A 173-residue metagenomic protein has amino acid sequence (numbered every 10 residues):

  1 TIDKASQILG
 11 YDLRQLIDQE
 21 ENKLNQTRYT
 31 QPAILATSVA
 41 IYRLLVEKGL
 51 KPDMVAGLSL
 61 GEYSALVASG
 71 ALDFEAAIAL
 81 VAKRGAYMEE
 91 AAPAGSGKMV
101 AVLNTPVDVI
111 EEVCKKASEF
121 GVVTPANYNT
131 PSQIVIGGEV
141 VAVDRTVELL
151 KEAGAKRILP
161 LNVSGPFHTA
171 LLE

Functional and structural regions predicted by a protein language model:
T1-A56, I136: Helix-rich "cap/lid" substructures immediately adjacent to catalytic or cofactor-binding pockets
I2, G49, D53, E62 (+2 more regions): A residue-level detector for conformationally permissive "hinge/kink" positions
Q7-L9, S69-E173: Alpha/beta catalytic cores of group-transfer enzymes, especially the acyltransferase/condensing modules of polyketide
I17-L24, S64-A65, R157-L161: A short small-residue
Q31-A101: Gly/Ser-rich oxyanion-binding loop with an adjacent helix/lid that shapes the negatively charged ligand pocket
